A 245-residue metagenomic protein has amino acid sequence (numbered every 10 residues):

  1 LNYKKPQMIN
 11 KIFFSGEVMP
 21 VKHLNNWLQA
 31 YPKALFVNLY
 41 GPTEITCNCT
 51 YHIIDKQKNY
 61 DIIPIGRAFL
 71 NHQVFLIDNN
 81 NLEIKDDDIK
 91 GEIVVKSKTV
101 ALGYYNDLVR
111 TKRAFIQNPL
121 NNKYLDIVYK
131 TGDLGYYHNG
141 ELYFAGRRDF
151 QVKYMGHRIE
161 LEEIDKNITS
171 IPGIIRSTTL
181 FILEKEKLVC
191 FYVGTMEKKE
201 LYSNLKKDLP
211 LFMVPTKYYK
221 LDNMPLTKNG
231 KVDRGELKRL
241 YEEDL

Functional and structural regions predicted by a protein language model:
L1, H23-L24, N48-C49, Y104-N106: Short glycine-/acidic-enriched loop or helix-start segments at secondary-structure transitions that form or flank
L1-Y3, K11-A34, N71: Short gly/Ser/Thr-rich phosphate-binding loop of adenylate-forming enzymes
N2-K4, F144-A145: A short alpha-helix capping/helix-coil boundary motif
K4-K5, D244: Alpha-solenoid repeat scaffolds
S15, M19, P42, G135: Conserved short acidic donor-positioning loop in nucleotide-sugar-dependent glycosyltransferases
V21, L35-N38, I53-L245: AMP-dependent adenylate-forming
Y40-C47: SF2 helicase/translocase ATPase core recognition
